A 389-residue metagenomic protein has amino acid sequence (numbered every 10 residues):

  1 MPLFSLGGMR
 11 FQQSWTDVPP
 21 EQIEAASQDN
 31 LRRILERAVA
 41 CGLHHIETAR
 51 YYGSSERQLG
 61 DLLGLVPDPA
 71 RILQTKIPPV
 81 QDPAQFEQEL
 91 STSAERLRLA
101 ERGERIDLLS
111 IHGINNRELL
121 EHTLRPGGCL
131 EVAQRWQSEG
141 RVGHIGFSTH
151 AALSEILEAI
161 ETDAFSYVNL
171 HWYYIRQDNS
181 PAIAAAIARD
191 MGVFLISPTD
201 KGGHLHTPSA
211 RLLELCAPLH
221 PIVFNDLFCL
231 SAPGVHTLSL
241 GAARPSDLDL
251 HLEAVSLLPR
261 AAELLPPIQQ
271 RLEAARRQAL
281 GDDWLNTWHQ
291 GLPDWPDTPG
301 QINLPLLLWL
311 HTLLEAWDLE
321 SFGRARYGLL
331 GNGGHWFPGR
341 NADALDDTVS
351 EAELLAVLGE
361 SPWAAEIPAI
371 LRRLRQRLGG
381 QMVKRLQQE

Functional and structural regions predicted by a protein language model:
M1-R71, V357-E389: N-terminal binding-site loop/beta-alpha segment at the start of enzyme catalytic domains that lines or forms
S5-M9, E47-A49, Q74-K76, L109-H112 (+4 more regions): A cross-family glycoside hydrolase active-site/sugar-binding cleft signature
L6, A38, I46, L59 (+9 more regions): Conserved, mostly hydrophobic/aromatic
W15-A26, E36, D82-I183, I187-T199 (+1 more regions): Glycine/proline-rich, positively charged, aromatic-decorated active-site loop/lid region on the catalytic face
E36-V39, P181-E389: Structured C-terminal cap/extension of enzyme domains
R50, S54, P78, H150-A151 (+2 more regions): Short beta->alpha linker loops
E56-T75, C129-G140, L195: Alpha-helix-loop-beta-strand connector modules within alpha/beta enzyme cores
A70-L73, A164-W172, P259-L265: Short hydrophobic/aromatic-enriched beta-strand-loop microsegments
